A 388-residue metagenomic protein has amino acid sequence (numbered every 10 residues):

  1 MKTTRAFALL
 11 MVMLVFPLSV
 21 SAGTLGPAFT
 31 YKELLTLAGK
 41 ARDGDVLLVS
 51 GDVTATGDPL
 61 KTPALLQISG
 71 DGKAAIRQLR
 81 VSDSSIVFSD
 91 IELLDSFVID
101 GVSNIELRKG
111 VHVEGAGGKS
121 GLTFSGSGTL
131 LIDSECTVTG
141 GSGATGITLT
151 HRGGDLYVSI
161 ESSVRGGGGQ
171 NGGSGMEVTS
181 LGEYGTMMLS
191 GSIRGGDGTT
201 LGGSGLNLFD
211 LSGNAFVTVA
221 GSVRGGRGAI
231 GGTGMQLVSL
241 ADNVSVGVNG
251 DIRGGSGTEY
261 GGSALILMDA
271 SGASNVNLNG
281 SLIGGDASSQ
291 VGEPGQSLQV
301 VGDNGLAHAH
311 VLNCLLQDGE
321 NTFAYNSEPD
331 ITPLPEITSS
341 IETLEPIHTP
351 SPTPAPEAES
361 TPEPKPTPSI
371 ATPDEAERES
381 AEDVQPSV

Functional and structural regions predicted by a protein language model:
M1-A8: Bacterial N-terminal signal peptides that target proteins for export
A8-P17: Bacterial N-terminal signal peptides
V20-T24: Boundary at the C-terminal end of the N-terminal hydrophobic targeting segment
A28-L35, D45-L66, D71-R77, I91-L94: N-terminal extracellular ligand-recognition/capping segment immediately after the signal peptide
D43, T62, Q67, V81-D90 (+4 more regions): Surface-exposed loop/turn motifs in large extracellular/passenger domains
T332, T338, T343, I347-P373 (+2 more regions): Ser/Thr-rich, Proline-interspersed low-complexity disordered segments
